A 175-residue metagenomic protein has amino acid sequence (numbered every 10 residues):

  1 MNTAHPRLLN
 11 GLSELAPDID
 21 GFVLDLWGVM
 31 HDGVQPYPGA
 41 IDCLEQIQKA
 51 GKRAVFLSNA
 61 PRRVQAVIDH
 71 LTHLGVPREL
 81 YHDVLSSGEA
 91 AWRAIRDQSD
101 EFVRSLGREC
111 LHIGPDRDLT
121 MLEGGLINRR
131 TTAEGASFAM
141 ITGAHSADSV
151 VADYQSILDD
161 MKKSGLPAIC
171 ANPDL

Functional and structural regions predicted by a protein language model:
M1-L175: HAD-like aspartate-dependent phosphatase fold
